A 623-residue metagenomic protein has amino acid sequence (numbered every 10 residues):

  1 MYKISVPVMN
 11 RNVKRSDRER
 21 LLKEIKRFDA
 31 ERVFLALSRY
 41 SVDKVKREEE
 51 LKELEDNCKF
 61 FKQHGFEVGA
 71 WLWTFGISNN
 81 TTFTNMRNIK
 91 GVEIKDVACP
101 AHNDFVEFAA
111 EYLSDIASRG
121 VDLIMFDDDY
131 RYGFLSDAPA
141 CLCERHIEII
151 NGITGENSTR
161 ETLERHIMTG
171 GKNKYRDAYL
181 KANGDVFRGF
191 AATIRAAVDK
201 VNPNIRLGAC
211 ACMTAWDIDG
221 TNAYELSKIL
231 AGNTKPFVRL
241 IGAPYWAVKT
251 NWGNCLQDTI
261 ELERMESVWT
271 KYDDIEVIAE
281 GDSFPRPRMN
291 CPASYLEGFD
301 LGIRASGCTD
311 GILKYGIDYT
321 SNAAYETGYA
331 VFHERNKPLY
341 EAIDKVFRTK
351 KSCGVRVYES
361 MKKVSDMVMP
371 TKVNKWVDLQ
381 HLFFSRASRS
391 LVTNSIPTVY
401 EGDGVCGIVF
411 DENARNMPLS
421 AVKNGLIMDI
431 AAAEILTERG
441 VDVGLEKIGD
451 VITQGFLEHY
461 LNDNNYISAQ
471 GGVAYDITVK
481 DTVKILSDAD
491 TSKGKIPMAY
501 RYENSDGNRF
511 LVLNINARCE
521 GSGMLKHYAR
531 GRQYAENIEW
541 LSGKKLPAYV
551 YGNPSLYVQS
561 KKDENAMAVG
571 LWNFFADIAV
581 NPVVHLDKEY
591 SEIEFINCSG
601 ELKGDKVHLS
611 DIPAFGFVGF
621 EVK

Functional and structural regions predicted by a protein language model:
Y2-N12, G69-T74, M125-D129, R176-N222 (+2 more regions): Aromatic-lined carbohydrate-recognition surfaces of secreted/lumenal glycan-active proteins
I4-V13, A36-L51, G91-F108, G171-R188 (+5 more regions): The substrate-binding groove and active-site-proximal loops of carbohydrate-active enzymes, especially glycoside
R11-R27, H102-I116, T221-I229, P292-I303: Short, acidic/polar
S16-Y40, D115-L123, T234-V238, F299-G311 (+1 more regions): Catalytic domains of carbohydrate-active enzymes, especially glycoside hydrolases
L21-L22, S38-N88, F190, I194-V198: Aromatic-lined substrate-binding rim segments of carbohydrate-active enzymes
L54, E67-V121, D128, Y132-S136 (+3 more regions): Active-site-adjacent "subsite" loops/lids of carbohydrate-active enzymes
D122, R206-N374, R386, L457-G472 (+5 more regions): Hydrophobic targeting/anchoring helices
T398-G402, V409-V622: A conserved amphipathic helix/loop scaffold that creates a polar/acidic microenvironment used either to coordinate
